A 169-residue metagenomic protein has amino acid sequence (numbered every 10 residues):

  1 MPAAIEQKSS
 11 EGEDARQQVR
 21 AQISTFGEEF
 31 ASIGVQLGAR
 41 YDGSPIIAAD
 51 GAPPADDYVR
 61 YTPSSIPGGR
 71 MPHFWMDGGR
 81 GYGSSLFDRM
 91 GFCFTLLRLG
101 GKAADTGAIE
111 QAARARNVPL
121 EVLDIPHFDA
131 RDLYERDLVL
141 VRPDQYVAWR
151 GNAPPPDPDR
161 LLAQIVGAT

Functional and structural regions predicted by a protein language model:
M1-T169: Helical substrate-recognition/capping region of FAD-dependent monooxygenase/halogenase enzymes
